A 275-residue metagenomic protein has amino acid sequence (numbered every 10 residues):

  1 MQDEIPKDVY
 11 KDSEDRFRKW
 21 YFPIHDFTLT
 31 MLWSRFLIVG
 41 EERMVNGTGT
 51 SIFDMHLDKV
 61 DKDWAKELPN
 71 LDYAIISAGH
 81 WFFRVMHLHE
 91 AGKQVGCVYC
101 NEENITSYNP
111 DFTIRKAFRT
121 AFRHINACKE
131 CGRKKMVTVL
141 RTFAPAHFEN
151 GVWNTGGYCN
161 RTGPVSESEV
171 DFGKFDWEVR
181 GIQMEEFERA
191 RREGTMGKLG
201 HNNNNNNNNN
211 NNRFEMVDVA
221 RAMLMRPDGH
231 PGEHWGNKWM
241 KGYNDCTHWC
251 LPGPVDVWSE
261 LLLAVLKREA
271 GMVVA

Functional and structural regions predicted by a protein language model:
M1-N202, N208-A275: A compositional signature for long Ser/Thr(±Pro)-rich, low-complexity
